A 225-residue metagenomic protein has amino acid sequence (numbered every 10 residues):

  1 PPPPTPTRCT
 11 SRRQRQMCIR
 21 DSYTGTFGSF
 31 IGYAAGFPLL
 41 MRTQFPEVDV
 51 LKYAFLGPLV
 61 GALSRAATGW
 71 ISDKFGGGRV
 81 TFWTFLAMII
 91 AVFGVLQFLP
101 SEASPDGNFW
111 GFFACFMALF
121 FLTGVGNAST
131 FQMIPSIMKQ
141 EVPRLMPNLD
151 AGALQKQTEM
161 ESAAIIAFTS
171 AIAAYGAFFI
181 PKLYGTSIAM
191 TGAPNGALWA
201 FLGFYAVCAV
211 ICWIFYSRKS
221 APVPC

Functional and structural regions predicted by a protein language model:
P1-R15, I19: Single conserved hydrophobic/aromatic residue that forms the stacking wall/gate of nucleotide- or nucleobase-binding
Q16, R20-A62, N127, F131-Q132 (+1 more regions): Extracytoplasmic gate region of multi-pass secondary transporters
R65-G77: Helix-to-loop junctions at the C-terminal end of transmembrane segments in multipass secondary transporters
G78-T130: C-terminal transmembrane helical hairpin of 12-TM major facilitator-type secondary transporters
V125-A153: Intracellular juxtamembrane helix-capping segments at the cytosolic ends of symmetry-related transmembrane helices
N148-M190: A late C-terminal transmembrane helix in Major Facilitator Superfamily
Y184-F204: A membrane-interface helix-boundary motif in multi-pass transporters
W199-C225: Multi-pass alpha-helical transporter architecture, strongest for 12-TM Major Facilitator/SLC carriers used
